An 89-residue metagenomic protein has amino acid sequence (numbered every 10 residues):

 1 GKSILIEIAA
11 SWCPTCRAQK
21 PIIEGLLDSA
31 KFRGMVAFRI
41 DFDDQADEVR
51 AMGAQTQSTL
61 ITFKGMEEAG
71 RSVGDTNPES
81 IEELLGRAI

Functional and structural regions predicted by a protein language model:
G1-S11: Short active-site neighborhood of thiol/selenol oxidoreductases, capturing the structured segment around
I8, L27, F32-D47: Thiol-based oxidoreductase modules, predominantly thioredoxin-like and allied folds used for disulfide exchange
A9-W12, L27-K31, K64, L85-I89: Sec/Tat-exported extracytoplasmic proteins
A10-P14, I22, D43-D47, Q55 (+2 more regions): Solvent-exposed loop/turn segments at secondary-structure junctions within structured extracellular/periplasmic domains
C13-C16, L60: The canonical Cys-X-X-Cys-His
R17-K31: Typically the conserved alpha-helix immediately C-terminal to a functionally engaged Cys/Sec in thioredoxin-like
M52-I61: Structural micro-motif
I61-I89: Non-catalytic, surface beta->alpha helical segment in thiol-disulfide oxidoreductase systems
